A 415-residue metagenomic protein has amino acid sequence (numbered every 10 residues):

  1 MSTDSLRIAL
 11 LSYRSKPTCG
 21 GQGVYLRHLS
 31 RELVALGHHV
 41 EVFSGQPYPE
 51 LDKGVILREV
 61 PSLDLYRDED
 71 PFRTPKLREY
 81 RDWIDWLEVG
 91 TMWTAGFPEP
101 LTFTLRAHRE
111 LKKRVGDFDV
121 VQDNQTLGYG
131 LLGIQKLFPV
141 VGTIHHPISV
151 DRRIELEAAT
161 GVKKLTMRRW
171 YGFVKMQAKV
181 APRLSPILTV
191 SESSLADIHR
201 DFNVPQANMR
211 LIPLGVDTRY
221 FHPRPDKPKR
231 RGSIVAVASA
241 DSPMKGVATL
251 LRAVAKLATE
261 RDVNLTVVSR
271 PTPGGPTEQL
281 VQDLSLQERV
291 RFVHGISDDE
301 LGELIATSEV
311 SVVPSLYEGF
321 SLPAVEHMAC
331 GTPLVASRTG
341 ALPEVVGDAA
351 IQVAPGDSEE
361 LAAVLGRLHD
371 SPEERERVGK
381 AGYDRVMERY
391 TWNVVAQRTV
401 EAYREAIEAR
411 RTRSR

Functional and structural regions predicted by a protein language model:
Y48, V237, S242, V263-Q279: Glycosyltransferase donor-sugar binding loop
F72-A95, Q135-A178: Acceptor-binding helix/loop patch of EC 2.4 sugar-transfer enzymes, predominantly nucleotide-sugar-dependent
S193, G215: Carbohydrate-associated surface elements
K227-K245, L251-V254: Conserved donor-binding/catalytic core segment of Leloir-type glycosyltransferases
T277-E300: Nucleotide-activated donor-binding/catalytic signature segment of Leloir-type glycosyltransferases, i.e., the conserved
L316: Aromatic "clamp/platform" in nucleotide-sugar-dependent glycosyltransferases that forms part of the donor/acceptor
P333-A336: Short hydrophobic beta-strand element within catalytic cores of glycosyltransferases and related nucleotide-activated
I351-S358, R367-P372: Conserved acidic donor-binding segment of nucleotide-sugar-dependent glycosyltransferases
